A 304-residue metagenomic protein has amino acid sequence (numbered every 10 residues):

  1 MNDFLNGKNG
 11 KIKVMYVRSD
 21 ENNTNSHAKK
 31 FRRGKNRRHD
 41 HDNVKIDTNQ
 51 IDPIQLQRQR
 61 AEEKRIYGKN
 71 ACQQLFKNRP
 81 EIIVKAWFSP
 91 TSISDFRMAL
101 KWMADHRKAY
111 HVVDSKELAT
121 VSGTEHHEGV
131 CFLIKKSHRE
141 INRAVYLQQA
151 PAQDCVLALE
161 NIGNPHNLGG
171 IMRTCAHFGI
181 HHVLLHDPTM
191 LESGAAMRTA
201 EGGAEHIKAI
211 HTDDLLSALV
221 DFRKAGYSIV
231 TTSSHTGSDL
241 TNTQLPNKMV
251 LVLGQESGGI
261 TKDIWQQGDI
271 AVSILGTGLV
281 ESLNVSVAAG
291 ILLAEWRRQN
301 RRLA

Functional and structural regions predicted by a protein language model:
M1-Y146: N-terminal positively charged helical leader segments and presequences
I66, Y110-D114, I207-S217, V272: Short acidic-hydrophobic, aromatic-tinged amphipathic segments that line or gate anion-handling sites
G68, E160, N167, S282-N284: Active-site helix-initiating loop/hinge in glycosyltransferases
Q73, H177, E192-G203, K262-A304: Structured adenosyl-cofactor binding patch, chiefly the S-adenosyl-L-methionine
E81, F88, Q148-T236: RNA substrate-binding interface of SAM-dependent RNA methyltransferases
D114, K135, E160, H186-D187 (+4 more regions): Short beta->alpha connector loops at strand-helix junctions that form conserved, small/polar/Pro-enriched
V121-K135, G202-A204, I210, P246-G254: Short basic, glycine-rich beta-strand/loop surfaces that mediate nucleic-acid
V230-V280, N284: Active-site/ligand-binding-proximal alpha/beta "capping" segment
